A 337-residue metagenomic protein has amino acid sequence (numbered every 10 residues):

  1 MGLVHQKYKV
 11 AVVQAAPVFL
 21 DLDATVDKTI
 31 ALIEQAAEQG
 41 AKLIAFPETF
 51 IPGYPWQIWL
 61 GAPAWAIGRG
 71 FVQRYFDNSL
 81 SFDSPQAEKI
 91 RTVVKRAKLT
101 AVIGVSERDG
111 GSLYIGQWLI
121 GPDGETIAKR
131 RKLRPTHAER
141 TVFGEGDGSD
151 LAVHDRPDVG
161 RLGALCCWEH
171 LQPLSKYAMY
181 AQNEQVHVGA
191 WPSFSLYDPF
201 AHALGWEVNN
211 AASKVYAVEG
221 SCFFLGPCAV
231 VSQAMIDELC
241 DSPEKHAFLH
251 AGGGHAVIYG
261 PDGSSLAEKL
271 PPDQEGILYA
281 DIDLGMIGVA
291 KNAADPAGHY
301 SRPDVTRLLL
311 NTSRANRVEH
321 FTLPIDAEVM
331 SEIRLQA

Functional and structural regions predicted by a protein language model:
M1-L43: N-terminal active-site segment of His-dependent metallophosphoesterases
K7-P17, G116, K129, G160-E169 (+1 more regions): Active-site-proximal beta-strand elements of phosphoester/diester hydrolases
A11, W118-I120, V257, L278: Conserved hydrophobic/aromatic positions in well-ordered beta-strands
L22, E34-D123, S193-G220: Cys-nucleophile CN-hydrolase/nitrilase-fold catalytic domain and related Cys-dependent amidase chemistry that acts on
S79-V102, R161, C167-L278: CN hydrolase (nitrilase-like) catalytic-core segments centered on the catalytic cysteine and neighboring Lys/Glu
D123, K129-R130, K269: Short hydrophobic alpha-helix segments
K132-G146, Q274-A294: A short, polar/charged loop-to-alpha-helix boundary motif
A152-Q185, I287-A337: Cysteine/selenocysteine-centered motifs that mediate thiol-based redox chemistry or coordinate metal-sulfur cofactors
